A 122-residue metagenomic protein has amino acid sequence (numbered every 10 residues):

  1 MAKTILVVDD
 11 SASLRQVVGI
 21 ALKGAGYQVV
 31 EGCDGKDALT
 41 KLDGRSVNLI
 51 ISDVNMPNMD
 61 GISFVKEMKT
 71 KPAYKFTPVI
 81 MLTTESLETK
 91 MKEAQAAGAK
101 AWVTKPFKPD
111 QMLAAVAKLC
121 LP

Functional and structural regions predicted by a protein language model:
Q16-G24: Charged docking surfaces used in two-component/phosphorelay signaling
G26-C33, K41: Short hydrophobic/Thr-rich beta-strand motif most characteristic of the beta2 strand and flanking loop of CheY-like
S46-I51: Active-site beta3 strand of CheY-like receiver
D53, T83: Active-site residues of response regulator receiver
M56: Receiver (REC) domain active-site loop signature in two-component systems and cognate sites in sensor histidine kinases
K100: Short, glycine/charged-rich "phosphate-handling" switch motifs in NTP-dependent and phosphotransfer domains
F107-A117: C-terminal output helix
